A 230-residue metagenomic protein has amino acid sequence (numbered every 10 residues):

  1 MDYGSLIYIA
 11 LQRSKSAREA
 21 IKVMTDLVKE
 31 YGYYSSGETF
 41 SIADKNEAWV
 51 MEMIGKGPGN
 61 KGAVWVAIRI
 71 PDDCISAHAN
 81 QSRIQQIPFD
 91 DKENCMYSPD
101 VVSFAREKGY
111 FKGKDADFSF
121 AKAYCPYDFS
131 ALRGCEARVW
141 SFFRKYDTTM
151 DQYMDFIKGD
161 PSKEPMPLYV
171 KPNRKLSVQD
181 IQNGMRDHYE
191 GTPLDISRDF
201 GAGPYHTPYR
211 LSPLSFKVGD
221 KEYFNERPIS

Functional and structural regions predicted by a protein language model:
M1-R69, I75-A77, S177: Structured, non-membrane catalytic/scaffold regions adjacent to prosthetic-group chemistry
I21, K45-A48, A63, A77-S230: C-terminus-biased signal that marks the final domain/tail of proteins
